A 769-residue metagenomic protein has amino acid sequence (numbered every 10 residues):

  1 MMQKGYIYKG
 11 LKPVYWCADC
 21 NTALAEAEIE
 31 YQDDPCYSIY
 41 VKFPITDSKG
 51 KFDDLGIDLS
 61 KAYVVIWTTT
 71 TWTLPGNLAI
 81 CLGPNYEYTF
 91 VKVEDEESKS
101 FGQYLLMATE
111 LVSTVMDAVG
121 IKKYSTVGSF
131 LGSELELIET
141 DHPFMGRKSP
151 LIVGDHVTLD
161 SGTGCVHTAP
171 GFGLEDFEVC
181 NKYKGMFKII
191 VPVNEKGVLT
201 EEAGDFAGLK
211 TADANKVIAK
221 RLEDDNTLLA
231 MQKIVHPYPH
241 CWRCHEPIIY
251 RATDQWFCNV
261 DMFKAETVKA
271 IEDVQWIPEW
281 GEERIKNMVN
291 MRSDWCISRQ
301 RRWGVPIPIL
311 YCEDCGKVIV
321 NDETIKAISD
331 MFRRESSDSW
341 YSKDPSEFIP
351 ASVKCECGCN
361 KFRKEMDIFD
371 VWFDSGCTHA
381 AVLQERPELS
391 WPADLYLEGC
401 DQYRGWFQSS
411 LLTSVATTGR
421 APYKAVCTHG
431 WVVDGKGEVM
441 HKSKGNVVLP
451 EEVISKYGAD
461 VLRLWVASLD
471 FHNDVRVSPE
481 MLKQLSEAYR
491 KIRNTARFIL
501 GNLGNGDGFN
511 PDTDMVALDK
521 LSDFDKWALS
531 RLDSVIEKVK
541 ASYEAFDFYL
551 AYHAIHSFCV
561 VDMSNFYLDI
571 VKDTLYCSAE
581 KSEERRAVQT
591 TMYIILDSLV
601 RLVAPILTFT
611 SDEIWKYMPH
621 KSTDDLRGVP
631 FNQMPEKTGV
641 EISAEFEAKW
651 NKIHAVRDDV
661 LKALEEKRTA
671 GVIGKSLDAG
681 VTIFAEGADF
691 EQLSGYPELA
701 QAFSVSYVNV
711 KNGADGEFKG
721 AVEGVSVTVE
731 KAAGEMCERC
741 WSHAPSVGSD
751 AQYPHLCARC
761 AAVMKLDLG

Functional and structural regions predicted by a protein language model:
M1-P75, E94-E96, L137-E139, R147-I152 (+13 more regions): Residue patterns forming the tRNA-binding/recognition surfaces of aminoacyl-tRNA synthetases and related DALR
P13, P237, P308, F348-V353 (+2 more regions): Short metal-coordination and nucleic-acid-contact micro-motifs, chiefly zinc-binding Cys/His arrays
V14, A18, A25-Q32, F362 (+7 more regions): Acidic, turn-prone loop/beta-hairpin segments
C17, C241, C312, S352-E356 (+2 more regions): Short cysteine-rich clusters marking metal-coordination/redox-active sites
N21, Q300, G316, G358-C359 (+2 more regions): Cys/His-coordinated zinc-binding microdomains
A79, Y86-C165, L174-E178: Protease-associated
P150-I152, G720-L756: C-terminal accessory/binding modules appended to enzymatic or scaffolding proteins
V320, K361-W372, E388-G405, K442-G445 (+11 more regions): Secondary-structure capping and boundary motifs in well-ordered enzyme cores
